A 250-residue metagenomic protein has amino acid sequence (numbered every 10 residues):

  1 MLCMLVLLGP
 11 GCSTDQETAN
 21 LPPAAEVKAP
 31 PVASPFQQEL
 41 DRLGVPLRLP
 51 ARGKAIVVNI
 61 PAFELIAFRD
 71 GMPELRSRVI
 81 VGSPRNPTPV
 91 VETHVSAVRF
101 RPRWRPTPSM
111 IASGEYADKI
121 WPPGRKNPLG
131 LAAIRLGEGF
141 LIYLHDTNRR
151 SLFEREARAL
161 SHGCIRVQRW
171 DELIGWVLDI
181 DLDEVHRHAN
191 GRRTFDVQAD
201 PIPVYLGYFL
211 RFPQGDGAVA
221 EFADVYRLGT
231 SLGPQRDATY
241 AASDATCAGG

Functional and structural regions predicted by a protein language model:
M1-G9: Bacterial N-terminal signal peptides
G11-G250: N-terminal pre-domains immediately preceding structured catalytic cores
